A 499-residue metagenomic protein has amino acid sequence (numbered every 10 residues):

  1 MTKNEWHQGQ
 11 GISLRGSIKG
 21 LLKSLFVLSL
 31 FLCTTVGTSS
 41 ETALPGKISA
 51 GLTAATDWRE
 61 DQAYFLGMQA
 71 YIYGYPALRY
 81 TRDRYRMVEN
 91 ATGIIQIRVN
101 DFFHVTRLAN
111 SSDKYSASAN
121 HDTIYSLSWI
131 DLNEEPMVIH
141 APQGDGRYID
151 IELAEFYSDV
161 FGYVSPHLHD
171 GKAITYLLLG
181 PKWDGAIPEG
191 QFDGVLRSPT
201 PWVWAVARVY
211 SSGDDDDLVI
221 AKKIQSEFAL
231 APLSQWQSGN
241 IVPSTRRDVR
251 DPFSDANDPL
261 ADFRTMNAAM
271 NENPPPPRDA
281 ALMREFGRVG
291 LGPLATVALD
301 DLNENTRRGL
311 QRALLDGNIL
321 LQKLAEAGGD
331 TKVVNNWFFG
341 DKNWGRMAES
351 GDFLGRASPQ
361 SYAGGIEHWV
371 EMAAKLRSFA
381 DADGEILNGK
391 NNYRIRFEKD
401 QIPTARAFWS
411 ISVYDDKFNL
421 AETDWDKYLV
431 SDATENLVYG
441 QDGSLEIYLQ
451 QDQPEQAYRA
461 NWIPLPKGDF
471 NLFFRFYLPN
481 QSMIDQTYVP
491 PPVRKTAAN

Functional and structural regions predicted by a protein language model:
M1-N4, I97-R98: Intrinsic disorder/low-complexity signature
T2, T35-T38: Ala/Thr-enriched low-complexity intrinsically disordered regions
K3-H7, G11-I12, P492-N499: A short, highly charged, low-complexity intrinsically disordered segment
E5-L25: Bacterial N-terminal signal peptides that target proteins for export
S24-C33: Bacterial N-terminal signal peptides
S40-N499: A compositional/structural signature for long, glycine/proline-rich flexible linkers and loops on extracytoplasmic
